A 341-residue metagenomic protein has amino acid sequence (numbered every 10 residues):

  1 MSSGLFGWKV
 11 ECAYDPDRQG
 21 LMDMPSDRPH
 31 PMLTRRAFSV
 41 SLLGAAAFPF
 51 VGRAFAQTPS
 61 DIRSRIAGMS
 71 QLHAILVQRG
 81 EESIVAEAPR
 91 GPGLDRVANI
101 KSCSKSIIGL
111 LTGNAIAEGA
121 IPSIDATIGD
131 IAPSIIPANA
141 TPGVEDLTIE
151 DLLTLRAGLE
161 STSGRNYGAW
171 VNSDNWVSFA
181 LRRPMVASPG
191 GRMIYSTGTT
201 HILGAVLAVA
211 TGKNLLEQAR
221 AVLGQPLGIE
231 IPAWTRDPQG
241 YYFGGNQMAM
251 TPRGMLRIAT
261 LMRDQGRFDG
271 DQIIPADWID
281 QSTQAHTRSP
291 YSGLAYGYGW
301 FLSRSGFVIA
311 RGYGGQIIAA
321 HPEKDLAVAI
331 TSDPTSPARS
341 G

Functional and structural regions predicted by a protein language model:
M1-L33, A37, S41-F48: N-terminal secretory signal peptides
A54-A56: Boundary at the C-terminal end of the N-terminal hydrophobic targeting segment
R63-G93, I318-A319, D325-A329: A short, well-structured edge-of-sheet supersecondary motif
E81, N99-I124, L152, L203-L207 (+1 more regions): Active-site SXXK
A88, D95, S163-N246: Catalytic-site signature segments of enzymes, centered on catalytic residues
E118-A157, R182, A210-M250: Active-site helix/loop module of the DD-peptidase/beta-lactamase fold, centered on the serine-lysine SxxK catalytic
T199-V206, N246-R267, Q316-D333: Active-site-proximal alpha-helical segments within enzyme catalytic domains
E230-I231, A276-V328, P337: Active-site Gly/Thr loop motif
